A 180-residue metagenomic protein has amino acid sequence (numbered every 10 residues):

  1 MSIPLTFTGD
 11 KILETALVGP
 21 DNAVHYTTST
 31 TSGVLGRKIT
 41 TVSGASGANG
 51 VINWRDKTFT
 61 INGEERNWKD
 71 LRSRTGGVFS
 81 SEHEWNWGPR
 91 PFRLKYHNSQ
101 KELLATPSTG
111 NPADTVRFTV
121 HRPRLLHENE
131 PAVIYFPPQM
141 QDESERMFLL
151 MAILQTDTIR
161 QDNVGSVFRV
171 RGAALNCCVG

Functional and structural regions predicted by a protein language model:
M1-H25, S80-E82, G88-G180: Low-complexity or membrane-interfacial segments used for flexible interactions
P20-Q100, P107-R117: Acidic, polar low-complexity intrinsically disordered regions
